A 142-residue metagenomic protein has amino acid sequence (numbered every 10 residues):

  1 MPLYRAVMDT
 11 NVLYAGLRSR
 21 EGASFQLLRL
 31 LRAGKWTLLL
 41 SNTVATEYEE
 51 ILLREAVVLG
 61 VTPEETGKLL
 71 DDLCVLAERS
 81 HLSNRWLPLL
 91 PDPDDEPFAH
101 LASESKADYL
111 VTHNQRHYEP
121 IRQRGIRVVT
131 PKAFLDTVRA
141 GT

Functional and structural regions predicted by a protein language model:
M1-L40: Short, well-structured N-terminal submotif of metal-dependent ribonuclease cores
T10, N42-T43, H113-Q115: Short secondary-structure boundary segments
A15-G16, R85-P91: Short, flexible loop segments at the rims of nucleotide/cofactor-binding pockets, characterized by
L17-R18, L52, R122, R139: Short, flexible helix/strand-to-coil boundary loops that buttress conserved ligand/catalytic motifs in alpha/beta
G22, L39, V61-E64, L89 (+1 more regions): Residues at secondary-structure transition points
L27, F98-A99: Short, hydrophobic alpha-helical packing/hinge segments within bilobed ligand-binding/sensory domains
L30-R85: PIN-domain endoribonuclease scaffold, especially VapC-family toxins
L89, E96, S103-Y109, Q115-T142: Acidic, PIN/NYN-like endoribonuclease modules and their adjacent C-terminal/linker elements
